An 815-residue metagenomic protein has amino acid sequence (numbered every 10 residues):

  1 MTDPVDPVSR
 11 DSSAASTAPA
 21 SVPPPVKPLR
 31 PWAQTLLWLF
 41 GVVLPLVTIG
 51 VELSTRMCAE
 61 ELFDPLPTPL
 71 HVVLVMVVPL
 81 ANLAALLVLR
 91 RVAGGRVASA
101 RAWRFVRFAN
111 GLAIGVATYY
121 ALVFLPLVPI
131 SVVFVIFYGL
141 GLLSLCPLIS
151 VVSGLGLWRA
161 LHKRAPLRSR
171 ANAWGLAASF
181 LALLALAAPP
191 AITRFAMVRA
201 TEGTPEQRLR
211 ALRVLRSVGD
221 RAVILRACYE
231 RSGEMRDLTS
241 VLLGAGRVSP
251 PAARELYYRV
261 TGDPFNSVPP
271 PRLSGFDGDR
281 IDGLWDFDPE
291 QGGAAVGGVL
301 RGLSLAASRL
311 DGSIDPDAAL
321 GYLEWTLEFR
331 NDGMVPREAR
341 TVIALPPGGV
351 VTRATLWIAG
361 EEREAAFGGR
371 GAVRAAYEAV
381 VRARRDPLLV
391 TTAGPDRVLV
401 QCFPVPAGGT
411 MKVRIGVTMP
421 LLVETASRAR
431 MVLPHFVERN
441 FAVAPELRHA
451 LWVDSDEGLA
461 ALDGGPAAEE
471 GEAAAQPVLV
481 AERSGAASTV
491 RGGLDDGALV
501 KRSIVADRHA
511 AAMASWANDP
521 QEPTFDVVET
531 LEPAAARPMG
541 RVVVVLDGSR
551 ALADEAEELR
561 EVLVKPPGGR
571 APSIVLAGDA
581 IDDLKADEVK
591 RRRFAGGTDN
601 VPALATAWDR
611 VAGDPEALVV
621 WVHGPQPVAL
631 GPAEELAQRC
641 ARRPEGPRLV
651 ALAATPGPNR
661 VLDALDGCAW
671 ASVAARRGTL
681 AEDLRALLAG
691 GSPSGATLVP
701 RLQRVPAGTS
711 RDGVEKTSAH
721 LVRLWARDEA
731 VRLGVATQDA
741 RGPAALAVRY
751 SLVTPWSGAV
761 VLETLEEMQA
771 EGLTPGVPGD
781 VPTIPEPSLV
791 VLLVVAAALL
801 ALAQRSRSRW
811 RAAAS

Functional and structural regions predicted by a protein language model:
M1-L112: Membrane-anchoring hydrophobic segments
L70, F108-A160: Membrane-embedded alpha-helical segments of integral membrane proteins
L167-F195: Internal/C-terminal transmembrane anchor helices
L327, I415-V417, V543-S549, A603 (+2 more regions): DG-centered beta-turn motif at the end of beta-strands
R353-A393, Q401-P406, K412-V542, L649-A653 (+2 more regions): An acidic, Ser/Thr-enriched
E529, D582-V620, P627-A629, A653-P658: Von Willebrand factor
M539-L576, R592-N600: …and closely analogous acidic/polar surface helices at protein-protein or active-site interfaces in A-domain-like
E786-A801: A short, hydrophobic C-terminal helix/tail in secreted or cell-surface proteins
